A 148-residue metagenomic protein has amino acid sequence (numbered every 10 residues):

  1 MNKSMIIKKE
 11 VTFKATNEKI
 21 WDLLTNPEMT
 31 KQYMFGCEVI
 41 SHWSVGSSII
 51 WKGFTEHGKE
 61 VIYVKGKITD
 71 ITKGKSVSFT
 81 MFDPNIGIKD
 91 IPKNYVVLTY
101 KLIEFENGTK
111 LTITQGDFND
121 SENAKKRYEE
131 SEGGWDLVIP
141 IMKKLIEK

Functional and structural regions predicted by a protein language model:
M1-M5, E147-K148: Basic/polar N-terminal segments that are highly enriched at the extreme N-terminus, encompassing both cleavable
I6-F13: Short amphipathic
K8, E28-Y63: Short beta-edge strand/loop motif at the mouth of beta-sheet-based domains
V39-I40, K59-N107, K144: Hydrophobic-ligand binding "helix-grip"
I49-W51, V77-T80, L111-I113: Short hydrophobic/aromatic-rich beta-strand segments that constitute the beta-sheet cores of beta-sandwich/beta-barrel
M81-I86, T114-S121: Short, solvent-exposed aromatic-acidic interface loops
D117-K148: A conserved amphipathic terminal alpha-helix motif
